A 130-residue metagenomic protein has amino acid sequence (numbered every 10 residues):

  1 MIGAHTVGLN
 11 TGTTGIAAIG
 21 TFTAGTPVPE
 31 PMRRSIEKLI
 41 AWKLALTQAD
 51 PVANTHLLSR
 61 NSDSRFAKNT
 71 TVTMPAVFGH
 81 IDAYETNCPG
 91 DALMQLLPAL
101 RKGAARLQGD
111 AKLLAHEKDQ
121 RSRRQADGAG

Functional and structural regions predicted by a protein language model:
M1-G130: Basic/polar, cationic surfaces and motifs that engage anionic cell-wall and phosphate/carboxylate ligands
